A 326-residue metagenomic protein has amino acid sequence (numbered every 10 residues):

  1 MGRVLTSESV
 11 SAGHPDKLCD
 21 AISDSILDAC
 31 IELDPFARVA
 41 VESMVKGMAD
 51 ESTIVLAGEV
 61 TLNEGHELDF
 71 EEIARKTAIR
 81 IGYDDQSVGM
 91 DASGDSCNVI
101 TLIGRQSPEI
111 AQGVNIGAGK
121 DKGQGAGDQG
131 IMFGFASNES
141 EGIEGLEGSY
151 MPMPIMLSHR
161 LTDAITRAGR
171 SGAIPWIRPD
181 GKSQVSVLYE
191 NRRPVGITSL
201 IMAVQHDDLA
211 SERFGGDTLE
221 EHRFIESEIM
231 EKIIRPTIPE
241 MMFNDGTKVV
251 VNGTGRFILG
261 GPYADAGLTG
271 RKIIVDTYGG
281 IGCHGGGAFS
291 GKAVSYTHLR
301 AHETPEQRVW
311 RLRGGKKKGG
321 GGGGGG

Functional and structural regions predicted by a protein language model:
M1, S137-N138, Q205-D207, Y278-H284 (+1 more regions): Short connector loops/turns at beta-strand edges and beta->alpha or beta->beta junctions
M1-A37: N-terminal, positively charged regions that mediate nucleic acid binding
T6, Y83, S87-V88, A92-I258: Glycine-rich, mobile lid/loop segments that gate access to catalytic sites or pores
H14-P15, G125-E141, G260-I273, I281: Conserved phosphate/anionic-ligand binding catalytic regions in large, soluble enzymes, centered on
D24, E72, F224-I238, V294-L299: A short, contiguous, amphipathic alpha-helix enriched in charged residues
V39-M44, A49-V114: Glycine-rich, N-terminal phosphate-binding loop and its surrounding beta-alpha-beta segment
K272-L299: Conserved mixed alpha/beta catalytic, RNA-binding, or beta-rich assembly cores of soluble enzyme, regulatory
T297-T304, G319-G326: Conserved small/polar residues in nucleotide/adenosyl-binding loops
